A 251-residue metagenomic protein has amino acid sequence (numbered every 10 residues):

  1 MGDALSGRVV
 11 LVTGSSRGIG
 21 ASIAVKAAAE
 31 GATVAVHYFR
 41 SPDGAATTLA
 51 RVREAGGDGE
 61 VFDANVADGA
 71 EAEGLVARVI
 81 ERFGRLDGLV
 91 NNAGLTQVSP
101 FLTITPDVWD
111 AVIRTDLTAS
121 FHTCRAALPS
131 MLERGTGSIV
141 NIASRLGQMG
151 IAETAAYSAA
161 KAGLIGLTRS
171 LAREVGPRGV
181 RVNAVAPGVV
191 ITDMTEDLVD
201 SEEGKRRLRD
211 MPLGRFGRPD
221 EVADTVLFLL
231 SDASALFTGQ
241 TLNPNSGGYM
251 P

Functional and structural regions predicted by a protein language model:
S16-R17: Conserved glycine-rich cofactor-binding loop
P42, D63-L75, P106, P219-E221: The beta1-alpha1 cofactor-binding region of Rossmann-like NAD(H)/NADP(H)-dependent oxidoreductases
P100-F101, T105-I113, R207: Substrate-binding pocket helix/loop in short-chain dehydrogenase/reductase
C124, A160, T168: Active-site helix of classical SDR
P129, R173-P177, A235: Alpha-helical segment proximal to the catalytic Tyr-Lys
S144: Residue(s) in the substrate-gating loop at a strand-loop-helix junction that position the organic substrate next
M149, D210-L213, L227, T238-P251: Short C-terminal tail/terminal secondary-structure segment of NAD(P)H-dependent dehydrogenase/reductase domains
